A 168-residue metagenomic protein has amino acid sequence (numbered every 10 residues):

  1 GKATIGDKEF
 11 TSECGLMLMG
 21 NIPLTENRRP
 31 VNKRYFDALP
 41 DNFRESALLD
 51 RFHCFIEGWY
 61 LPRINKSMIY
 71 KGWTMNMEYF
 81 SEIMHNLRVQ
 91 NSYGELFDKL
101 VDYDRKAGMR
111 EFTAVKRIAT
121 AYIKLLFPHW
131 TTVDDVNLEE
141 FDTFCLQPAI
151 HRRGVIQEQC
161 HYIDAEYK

Functional and structural regions predicted by a protein language model:
G1: Acidic, glycine-rich loop-and-beta core segments that form the ion-binding/anion-interacting portion of active sites
T4-K168: C-terminal regulatory/interaction module of P-loop NTP-utilizing enzymes
